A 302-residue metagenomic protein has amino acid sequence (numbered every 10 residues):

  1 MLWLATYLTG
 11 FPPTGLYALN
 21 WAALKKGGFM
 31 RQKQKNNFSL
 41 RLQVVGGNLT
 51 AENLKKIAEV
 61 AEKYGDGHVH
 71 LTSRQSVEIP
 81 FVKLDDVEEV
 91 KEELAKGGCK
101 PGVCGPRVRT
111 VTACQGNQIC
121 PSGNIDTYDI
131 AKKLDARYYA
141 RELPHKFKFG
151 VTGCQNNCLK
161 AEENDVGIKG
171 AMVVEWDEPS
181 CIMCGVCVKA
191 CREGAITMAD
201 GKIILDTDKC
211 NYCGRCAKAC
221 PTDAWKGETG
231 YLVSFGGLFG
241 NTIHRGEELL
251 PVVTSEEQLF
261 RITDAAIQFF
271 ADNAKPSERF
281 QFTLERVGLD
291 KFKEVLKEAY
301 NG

Functional and structural regions predicted by a protein language model:
W3-K56, V60: N-terminal basic/disordered segments at the start of proteins
R31-Q32, V166-G170, Y231-F239: Short beta-strand elements
L40-V174, E178-V186, A190, D208-K209: Small-residue-enriched alpha-helical segments and adjacent helix-cap loops that form tight helix-helix packing
D66-S73, C104-G105, P144-F147, A199 (+2 more regions): Flexible, glycine/charged-enriched surface loops at secondary-structure junctions
V186-L205, R215-Y231: Iron-sulfur cluster-binding cysteine motifs and their immediate structural context in ferredoxin-like electron-transfer
T197, T229-G230, S234-H244, F280-V287: Flexible glycine/acidic-rich beta-alpha junction loops that bind and position SAM and/or redox cofactors in anaerobic
C210, G214: Cysteine-rich micro-motifs
G237-A274: A hydrophobic, small-residue-rich beta->alpha segment in the mid-to-C-terminal subdomain of diverse proteins
